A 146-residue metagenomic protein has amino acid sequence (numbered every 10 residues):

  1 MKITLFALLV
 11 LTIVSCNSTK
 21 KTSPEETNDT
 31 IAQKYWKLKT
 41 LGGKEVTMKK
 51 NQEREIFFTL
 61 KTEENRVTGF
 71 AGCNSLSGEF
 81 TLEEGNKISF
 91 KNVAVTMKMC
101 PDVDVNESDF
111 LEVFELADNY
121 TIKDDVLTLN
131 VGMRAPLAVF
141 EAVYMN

Functional and structural regions predicted by a protein language model:
M1-L5, F80: Short beta-strand/loop turn elements enriched in aromatics
T4-I13: Sec-dependent N-terminal signal peptides
C16-N146: Lipid interaction determinants
